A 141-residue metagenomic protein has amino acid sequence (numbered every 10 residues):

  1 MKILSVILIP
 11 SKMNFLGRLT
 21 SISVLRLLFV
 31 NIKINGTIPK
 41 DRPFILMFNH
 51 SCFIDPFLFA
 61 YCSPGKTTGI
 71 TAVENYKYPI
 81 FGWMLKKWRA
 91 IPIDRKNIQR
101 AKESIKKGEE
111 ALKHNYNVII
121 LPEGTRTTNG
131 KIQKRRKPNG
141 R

Functional and structural regions predicted by a protein language model:
M1-I34, I80-W88: A transmembrane-helix-recognition feature enriched in membrane-embedded lipid enzymes and envelope glyco-/phospholipid
L27, N31-R141: Soluble catalytic domains of membrane acyltransferases
